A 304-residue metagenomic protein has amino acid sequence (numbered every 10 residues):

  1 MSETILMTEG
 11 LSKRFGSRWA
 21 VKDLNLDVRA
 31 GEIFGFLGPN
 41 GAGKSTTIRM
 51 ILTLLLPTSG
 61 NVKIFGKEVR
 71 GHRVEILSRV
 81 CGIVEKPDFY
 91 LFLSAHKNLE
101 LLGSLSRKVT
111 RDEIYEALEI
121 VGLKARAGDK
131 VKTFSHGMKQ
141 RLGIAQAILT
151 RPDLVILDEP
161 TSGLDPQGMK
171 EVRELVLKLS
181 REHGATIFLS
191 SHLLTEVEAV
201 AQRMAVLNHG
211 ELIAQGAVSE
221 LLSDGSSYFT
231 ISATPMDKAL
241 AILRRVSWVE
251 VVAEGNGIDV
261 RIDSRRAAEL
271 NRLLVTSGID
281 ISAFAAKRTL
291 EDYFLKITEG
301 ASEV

Functional and structural regions predicted by a protein language model:
M1-E3, E303-V304: Short, Lys/Arg-enriched, disordered terminal segments
E3-T8, K13-L189, L194-N208, L212-A214: ABC transporter nucleotide-binding domains
S12, H96, I120, L194 (+4 more regions): Alpha-helix N-cap/helix-start and coil->helix boundary motif
F65, S78, E198, L222-S223 (+3 more regions): Alpha-helix boundary recognition
H72, L221, Y293, I297: Residues that scaffold the ATP/ADP-binding catalytic core of kinase and kinase-like folds
R173-R261: ABC transporter nucleotide-binding domain
S227-G300, V304: Short, charged/small-residue-rich alpha-helical element at the C-terminal edge of ABC transporter nucleotide-binding
